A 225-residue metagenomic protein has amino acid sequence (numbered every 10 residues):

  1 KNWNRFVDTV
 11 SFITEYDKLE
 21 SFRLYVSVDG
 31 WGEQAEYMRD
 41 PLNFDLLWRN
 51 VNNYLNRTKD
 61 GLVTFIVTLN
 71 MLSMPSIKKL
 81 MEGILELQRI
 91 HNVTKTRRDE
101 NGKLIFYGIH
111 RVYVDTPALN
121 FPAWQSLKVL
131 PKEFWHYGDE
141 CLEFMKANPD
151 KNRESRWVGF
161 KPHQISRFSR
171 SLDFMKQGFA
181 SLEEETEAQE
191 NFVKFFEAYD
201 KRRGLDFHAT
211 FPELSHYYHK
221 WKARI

Functional and structural regions predicted by a protein language model:
K1, K18, K59, K78-K79 (+11 more regions): Context-gated lysine
K1-P117: Radical SAM/AdoMet-radical enzyme domain recognition
N4, D8-S11, N56, R89 (+6 more regions): Polar/charged alpha-helical tracts
L69-P75, V93-L142, R156-L172: Flexible glycine/acidic-rich beta-alpha junction loops that bind and position SAM and/or redox cofactors in anaerobic
E82-L85, E133-P149: A short, terminal or domain-edge coil/loop segment
F144-I225: Radical SAM enzyme core and accessory elements
